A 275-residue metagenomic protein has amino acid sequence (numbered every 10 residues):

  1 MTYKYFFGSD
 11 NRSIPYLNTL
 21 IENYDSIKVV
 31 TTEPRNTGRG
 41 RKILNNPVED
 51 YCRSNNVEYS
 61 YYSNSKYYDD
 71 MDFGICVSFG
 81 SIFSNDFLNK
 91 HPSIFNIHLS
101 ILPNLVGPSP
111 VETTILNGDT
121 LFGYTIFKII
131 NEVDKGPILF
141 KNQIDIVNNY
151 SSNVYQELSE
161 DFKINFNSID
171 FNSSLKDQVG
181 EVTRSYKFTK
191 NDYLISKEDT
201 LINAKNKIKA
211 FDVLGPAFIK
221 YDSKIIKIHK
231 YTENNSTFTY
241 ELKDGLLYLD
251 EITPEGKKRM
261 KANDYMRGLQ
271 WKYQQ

Functional and structural regions predicted by a protein language model:
M1-R39: N-terminal Rossmann-like dinucleotide-binding module
Y3, E22-N23, F73-K187, N191: Donor/substrate-binding cores of folate-linked one-carbon enzymes
G8, V29, C52, G74 (+6 more regions): A residue-level signal for conserved active-site and pocket-lining positions in enzyme catalytic cores
E33-R53: N-terminal beta-loop-helix "entrance" segment that forms/cooperates in small-molecule cofactor or anionic ligand
Y51-N55, F87, D212: A generic structural signal for well-ordered alpha-helical segments
E58-S60: General small-molecule cofactor/ligand-binding pocket signal
S63-D72: Short amphipathic alpha-helix with an adjacent loop that forms part of the alpha/beta core around
Q178-Q275: Internal anion-binding site segments
